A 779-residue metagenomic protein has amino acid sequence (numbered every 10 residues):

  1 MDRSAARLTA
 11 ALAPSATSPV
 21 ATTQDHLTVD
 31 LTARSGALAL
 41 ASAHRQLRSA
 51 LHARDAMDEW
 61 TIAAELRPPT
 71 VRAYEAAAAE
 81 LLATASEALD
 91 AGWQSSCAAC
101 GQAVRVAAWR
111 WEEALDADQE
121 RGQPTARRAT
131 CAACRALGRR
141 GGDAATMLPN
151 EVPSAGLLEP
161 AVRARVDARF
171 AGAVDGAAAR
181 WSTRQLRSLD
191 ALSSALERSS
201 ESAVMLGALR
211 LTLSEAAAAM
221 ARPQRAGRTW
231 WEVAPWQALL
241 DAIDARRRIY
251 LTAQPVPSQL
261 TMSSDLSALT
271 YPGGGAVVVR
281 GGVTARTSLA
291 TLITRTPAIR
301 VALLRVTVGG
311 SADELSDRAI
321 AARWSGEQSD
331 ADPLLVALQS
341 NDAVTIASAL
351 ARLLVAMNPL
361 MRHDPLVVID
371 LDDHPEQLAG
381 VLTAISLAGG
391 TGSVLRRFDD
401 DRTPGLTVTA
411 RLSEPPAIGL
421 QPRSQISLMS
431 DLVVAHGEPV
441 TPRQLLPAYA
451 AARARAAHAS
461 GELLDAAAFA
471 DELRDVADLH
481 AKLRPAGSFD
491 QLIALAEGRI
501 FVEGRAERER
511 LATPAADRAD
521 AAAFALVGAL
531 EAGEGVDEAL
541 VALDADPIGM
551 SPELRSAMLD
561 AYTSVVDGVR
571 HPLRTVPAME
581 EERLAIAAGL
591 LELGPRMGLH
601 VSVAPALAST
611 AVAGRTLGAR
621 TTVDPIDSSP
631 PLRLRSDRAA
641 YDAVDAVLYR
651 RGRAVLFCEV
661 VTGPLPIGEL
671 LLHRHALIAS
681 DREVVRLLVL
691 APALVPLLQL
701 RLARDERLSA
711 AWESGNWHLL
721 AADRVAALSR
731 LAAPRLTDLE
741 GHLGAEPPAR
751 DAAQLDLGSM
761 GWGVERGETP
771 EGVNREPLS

Functional and structural regions predicted by a protein language model:
M1-R34, L38-R300, T307-Q339, Q377-G380 (+3 more regions): Nucleic-acid modification enzymes, centered on SAM-dependent nucleic-acid methyltransferases
E87-A99, A103, A195, L335-R397: Conserved Class I SAM-dependent methyltransferase catalytic core
R411-Q425, S460-A521, E553-V576: Charged low-complexity interaction tracts in eukaryotic proteins
I418-H458, R508-P547: Positively charged, polyanion-binding regions of nucleic-acid-associated proteins
G535-D537, S551-T622, S779: Interdomain/boundary linker segments immediately adjacent to catalytic/signaling cores
V576-M579, V601-R653, P664-P666: Active-site metal-binding core of divalent-cation-utilizing nuclease and nuclease-like domains
D637-Y641, V655-H675, L697-L698: Active-site-adjacent loop/helix micro-motif of nuclease/hydrolase catalytic cores
A693-S779: Domain-level recognition of nuclease-like catalytic cores that cleave nucleotide substrates
